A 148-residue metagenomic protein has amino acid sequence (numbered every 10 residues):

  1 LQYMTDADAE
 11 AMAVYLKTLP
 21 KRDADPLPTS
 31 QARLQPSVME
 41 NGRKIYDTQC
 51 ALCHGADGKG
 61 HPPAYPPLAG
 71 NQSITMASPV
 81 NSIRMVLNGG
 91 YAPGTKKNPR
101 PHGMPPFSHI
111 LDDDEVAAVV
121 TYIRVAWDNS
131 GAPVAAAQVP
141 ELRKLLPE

Functional and structural regions predicted by a protein language model:
L1-L52, G94, N98-E148: Flexible coil segments in periplasmic/lumen-exposed cytochrome c-class electron-transfer proteins
L1-Y3, A64-I74, P101-G103: A cross-kingdom feature marking solvent-exposed beta-strand/loop segments within repeated, beta-rich binding/scaffold
L34-P63, G70, T75-N88: Sequence/structural segment immediately N-terminal to covalent heme-attachment motifs in c-type and related
